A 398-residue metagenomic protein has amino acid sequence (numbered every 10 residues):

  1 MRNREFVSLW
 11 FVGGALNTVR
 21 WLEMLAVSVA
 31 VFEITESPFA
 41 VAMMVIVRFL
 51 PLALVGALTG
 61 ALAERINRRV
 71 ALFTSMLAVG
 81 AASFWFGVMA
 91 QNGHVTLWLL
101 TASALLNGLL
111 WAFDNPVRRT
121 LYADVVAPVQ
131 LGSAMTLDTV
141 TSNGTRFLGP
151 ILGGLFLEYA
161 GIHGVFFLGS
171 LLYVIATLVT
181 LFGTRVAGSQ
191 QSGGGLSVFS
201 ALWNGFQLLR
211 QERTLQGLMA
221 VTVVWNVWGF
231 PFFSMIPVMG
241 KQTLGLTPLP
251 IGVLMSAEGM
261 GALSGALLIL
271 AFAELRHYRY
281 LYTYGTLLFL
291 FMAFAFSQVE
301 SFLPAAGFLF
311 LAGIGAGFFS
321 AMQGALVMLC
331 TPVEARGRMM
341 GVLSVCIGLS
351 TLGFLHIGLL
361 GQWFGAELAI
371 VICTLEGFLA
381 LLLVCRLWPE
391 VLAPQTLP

Functional and structural regions predicted by a protein language model:
M1-L50, Q211-S256: Helix-loop boundary and gating motifs at the non-cytosolic
M1-N3, T18, N92-H94, G193-G194 (+2 more regions): Helix-boundary and loop/linker segments of multi-pass membrane transporters
F6-L9, A40-M44, A71-L72, L100 (+8 more regions): Alpha-helical transmembrane segments and their helix-entry boundary regions
V7-M24, V47-A61, N67-V79, L99-L157 (+6 more regions): Substrate-agnostic recognition of the 12-TM MFS/MFS-like secondary transporter fold
S28-I34, G87-Q91, L148-L168, Q242-T243 (+1 more regions): Transmembrane alpha-helix termini and helix-breaking/packing motifs in multi-pass membrane transporters
M44, L54-L58, R65, R69-A78 (+5 more regions): C-terminal transmembrane bundle of multi-pass solute transporters/carriers
T120, D124, F166, S170-L196 (+1 more regions): Helix-loop junctions on the cytosolic side of multi-pass membrane transporters, especially the intracellular loop
A123, T139, S200, N204-L208: Short amphipathic alpha-helical coupling elements at transmembrane boundaries
